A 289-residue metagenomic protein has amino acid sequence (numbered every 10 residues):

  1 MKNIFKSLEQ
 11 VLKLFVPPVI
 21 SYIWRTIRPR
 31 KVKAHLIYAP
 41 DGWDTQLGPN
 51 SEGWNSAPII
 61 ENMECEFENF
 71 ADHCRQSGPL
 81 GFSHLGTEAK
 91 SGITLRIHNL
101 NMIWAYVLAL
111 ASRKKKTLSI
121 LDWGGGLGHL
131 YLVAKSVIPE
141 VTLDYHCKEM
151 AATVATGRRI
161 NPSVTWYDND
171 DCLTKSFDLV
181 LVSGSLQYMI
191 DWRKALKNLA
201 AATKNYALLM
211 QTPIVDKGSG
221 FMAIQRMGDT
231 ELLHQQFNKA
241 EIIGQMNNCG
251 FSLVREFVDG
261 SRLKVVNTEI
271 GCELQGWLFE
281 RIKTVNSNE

Functional and structural regions predicted by a protein language model:
K2-S119, K239, I243, N248-C249 (+1 more regions): N-terminal accessory regions of S-adenosyl-L-methionine
T117-L127: Conserved class I S-adenosyl-L-methionine
G126-T165: Class I SAM-dependent methyltransferase SAM/SAH-binding core
T165-S176: Short acidic low-complexity segments
D178-W192: A short SAM/SAH-binding and catalytic strip from SAM-dependent methyltransferases
Y188-T203: A short, conserved alpha-helix within the catalytic core of class I
T203-K217, F221-M222: Conserved beta-strand signature within the Rossmann-like core of class I S-adenosyl-L-methionine
I224-A240: Acceptor-substrate binding/catalytic loop of class I
